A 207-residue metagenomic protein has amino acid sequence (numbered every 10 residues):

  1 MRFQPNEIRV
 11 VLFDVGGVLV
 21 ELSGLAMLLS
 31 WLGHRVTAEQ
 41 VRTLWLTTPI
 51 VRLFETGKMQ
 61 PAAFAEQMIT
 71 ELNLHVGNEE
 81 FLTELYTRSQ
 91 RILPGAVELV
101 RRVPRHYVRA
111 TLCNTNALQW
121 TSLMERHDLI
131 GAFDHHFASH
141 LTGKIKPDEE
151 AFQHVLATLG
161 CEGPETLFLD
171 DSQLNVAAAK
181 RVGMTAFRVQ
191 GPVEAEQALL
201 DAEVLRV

Functional and structural regions predicted by a protein language model:
M1-V11, N116-A117, T121-V207: Asp-based, Mg2+/Mn2+-dependent phosphohydrolase catalytic module
R2-T47, E71, H75, R181: Active-site neighborhood of HAD-like aspartate-dependent phosphohydrolases
D14-G17, G57, T111, H136 (+1 more regions): Generic structural signal for small/hydrophobic residues in well-ordered secondary structure, especially within
G16-L19, I50-V51, Y86-S89, T142: Short histidine/acidic/glycine/proline-rich micro-motifs that form metal- and phosphate-coordinating active-site loops
S23-G24, G95, T115, G191: Acidic donor-diphosphate engagement hotspot in glycosyltransferases and nucleotidyltransferases that stabilizes
L28, W45, A65-I69, L82-Y86 (+1 more regions): Hydrophobic alpha-helical core bundles mediating ligand binding, dimerization, or RNAP-core interactions
V51-L82: A metal-dependent, Asp-based hydrolase signature
E79-A110, E149: Short, acidic loop-to-helix structural element flanking the phosphoryl-transfer center in phosphate-processing enzymes
